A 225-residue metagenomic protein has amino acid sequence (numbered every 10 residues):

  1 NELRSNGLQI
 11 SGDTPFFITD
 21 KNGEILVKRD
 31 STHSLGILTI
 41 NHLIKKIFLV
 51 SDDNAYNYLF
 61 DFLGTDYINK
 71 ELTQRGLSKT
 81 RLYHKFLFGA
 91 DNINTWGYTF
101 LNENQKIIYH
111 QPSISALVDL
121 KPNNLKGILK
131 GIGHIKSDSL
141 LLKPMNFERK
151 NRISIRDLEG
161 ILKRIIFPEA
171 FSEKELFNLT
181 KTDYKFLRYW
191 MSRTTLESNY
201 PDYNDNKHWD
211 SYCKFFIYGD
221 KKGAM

Functional and structural regions predicted by a protein language model:
N1-L3, F16, L72, L158-K163 (+1 more regions): Generic low-polarity alpha-helical segments
N1-W96: Active-site-adjacent loops and short helices of periplasmic peptidoglycan-processing enzymes
G7, D61-T65, Q74, F167-W190: Short N-terminal signal/transit or membrane-insertion segments and the immediately adjacent low-complexity/disordered
G12-P15, P112-D119, D202-W209: Short low-complexity stretches enriched in small and charged residues
L43-F62, T95-Q111, L117-G131, Y212-M225: Hydrophobic transmembrane alpha-helix bundles
S51-N54, D66, K79, E169-S172 (+1 more regions): Short secondary-structure junctions and interdomain/linker hinges
R81-T180: Active-site-proximal helix/loop microenvironment of the serine DD-peptidase/beta-lactamase transpeptidase fold
E148, D157, I161, E173-M225: Conserved SxxK-family serine transpeptidase/carboxypeptidase catalytic domain of penicillin-binding proteins
